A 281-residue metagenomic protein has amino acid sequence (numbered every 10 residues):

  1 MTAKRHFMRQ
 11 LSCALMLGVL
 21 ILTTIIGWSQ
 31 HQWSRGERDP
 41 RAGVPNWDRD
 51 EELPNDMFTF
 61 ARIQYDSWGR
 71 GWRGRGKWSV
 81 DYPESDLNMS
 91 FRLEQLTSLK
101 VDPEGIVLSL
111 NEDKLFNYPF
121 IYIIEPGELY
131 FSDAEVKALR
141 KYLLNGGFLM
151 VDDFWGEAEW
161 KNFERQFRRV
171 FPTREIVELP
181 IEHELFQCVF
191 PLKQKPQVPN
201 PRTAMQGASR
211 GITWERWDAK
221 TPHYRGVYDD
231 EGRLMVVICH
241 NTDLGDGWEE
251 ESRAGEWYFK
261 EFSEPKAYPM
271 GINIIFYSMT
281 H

Functional and structural regions predicted by a protein language model:
T2-L15: Bacterial N-terminal signal peptides that target proteins for export
A14-T24: Bacterial N-terminal signal peptides
W28-F120, P126-G127, D243-D246, E250-H281: Aromatic-Pro/Gly-enriched surface loop or interdomain linker that acts as a lid/target-recognition segment
R35-A42, G71-R73, E159-S252, K260-S263 (+1 more regions): An acidic, glycine-rich "communication" segment
F60, F120-W160: Short alpha-beta junction capping motif
I63-D66, I123-P126, D152-W155, L179-E182 (+1 more regions): Active-site-proximal beta-strand/loop segments in catalytic clefts of secreted hydrolases
E84-N88, R92, A134, A138 (+5 more regions): Extracytoplasmic/secreted proteins, especially bacterial periplasmic and envelope-associated proteins
L99-S109, V151-F154, R174-E182: Surface-exposed patches in mature extracellular/periplasmic domains of secreted proteins
